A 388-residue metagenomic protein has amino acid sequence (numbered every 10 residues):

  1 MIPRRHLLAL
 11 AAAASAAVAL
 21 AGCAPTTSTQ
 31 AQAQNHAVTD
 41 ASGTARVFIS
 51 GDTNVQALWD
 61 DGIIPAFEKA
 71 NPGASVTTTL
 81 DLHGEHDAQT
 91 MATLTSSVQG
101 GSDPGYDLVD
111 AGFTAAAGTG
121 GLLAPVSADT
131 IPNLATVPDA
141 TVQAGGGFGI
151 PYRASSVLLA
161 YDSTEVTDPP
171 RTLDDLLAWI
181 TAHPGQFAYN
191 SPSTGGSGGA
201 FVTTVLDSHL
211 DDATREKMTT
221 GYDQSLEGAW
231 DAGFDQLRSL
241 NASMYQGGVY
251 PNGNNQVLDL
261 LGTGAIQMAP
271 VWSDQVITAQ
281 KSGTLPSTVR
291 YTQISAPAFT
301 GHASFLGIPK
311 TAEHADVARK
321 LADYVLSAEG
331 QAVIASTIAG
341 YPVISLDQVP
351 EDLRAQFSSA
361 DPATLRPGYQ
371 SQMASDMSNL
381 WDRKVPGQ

Functional and structural regions predicted by a protein language model:
V18-G22: C-terminal motif of bacterial Sec signal peptides marking the signal peptidase cleavage site
C23, A33-G112, A116: Early extracytoplasmic/lumenal segment of secretory-pathway proteins
S50-D60, E85, G112-Q256: Extracytoplasmic ligand-binding site segments that recognize negatively charged/polar headgroups
G105-D110, Y250, Q267-W272: Paired acidic/hydrophobic, glycine-rich loop segments that form the ligand-binding mouth/hinge of periplasmic-binding
A115-G118, M268-S287: A ligand-binding cleft/hinge motif common to bilobed small-molecule-binding domains
S155-V157, L237-L240, P286-G307: Periplasmic-binding protein-like
F299-T300, S304-R366: Mature extracytoplasmic/periplasmic domains
E351-Q388: Extracellular/periplasmic bilobal clamshell ligand-binding domains
